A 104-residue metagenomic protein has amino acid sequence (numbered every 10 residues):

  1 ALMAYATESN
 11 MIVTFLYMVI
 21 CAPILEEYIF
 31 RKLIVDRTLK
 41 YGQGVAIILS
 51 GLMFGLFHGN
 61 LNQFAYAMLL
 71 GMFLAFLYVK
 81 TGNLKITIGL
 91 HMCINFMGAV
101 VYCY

Functional and structural regions predicted by a protein language model:
A1-L2, Y104: Membrane-interface helix termini and inter-helical loops of multi-pass transporters
L2-M18: Short aromatic-rich membrane-water interface segments that cap or initiate transmembrane helices in multi-pass membrane
V13-Y104: Transmembrane helix-loop-helix hairpins at the membrane interface of multi-pass integral membrane proteins
